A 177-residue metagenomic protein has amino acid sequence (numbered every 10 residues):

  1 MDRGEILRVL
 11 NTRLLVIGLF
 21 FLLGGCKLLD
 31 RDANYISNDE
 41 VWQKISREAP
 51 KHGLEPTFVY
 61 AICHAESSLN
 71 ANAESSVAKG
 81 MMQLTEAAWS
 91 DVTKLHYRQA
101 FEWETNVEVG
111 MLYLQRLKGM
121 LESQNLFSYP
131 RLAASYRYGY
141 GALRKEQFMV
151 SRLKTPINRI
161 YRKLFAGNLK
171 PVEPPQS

Functional and structural regions predicted by a protein language model:
D2-G24: Sec-dependent bacterial lipoprotein signal peptides
G25-L69, E104-V107, N168-Q176: Export/targeting segments at the very N-terminus of extracytoplasmic proteins
R31-Y35, I45-A49, N70-A78, T93-E104 (+2 more regions): Second-shell loop/turn segments in exported
Y35-E40, A49, G53-P56, K79 (+4 more regions): Soluble non-cytosolic domains of exported or imported proteins
Q43-P50, Q115, G119, R162: Surface-exposed alpha-helical segments enriched in charged/polar residues
I45, H64-S90, Y113, G139: Cell-wall polysaccharide-cleaving catalytic domain and substrate-binding groove, primarily in peptidoglycan/chitin
E86-K145: Alpha-helical segment that forms one wall of the substrate-binding/catalytic cleft in peptidoglycan-active domains
F127-S177: Catalytic and substrate-binding regions of cell-wall glycan-acting enzymes that process beta-1,4-linked
